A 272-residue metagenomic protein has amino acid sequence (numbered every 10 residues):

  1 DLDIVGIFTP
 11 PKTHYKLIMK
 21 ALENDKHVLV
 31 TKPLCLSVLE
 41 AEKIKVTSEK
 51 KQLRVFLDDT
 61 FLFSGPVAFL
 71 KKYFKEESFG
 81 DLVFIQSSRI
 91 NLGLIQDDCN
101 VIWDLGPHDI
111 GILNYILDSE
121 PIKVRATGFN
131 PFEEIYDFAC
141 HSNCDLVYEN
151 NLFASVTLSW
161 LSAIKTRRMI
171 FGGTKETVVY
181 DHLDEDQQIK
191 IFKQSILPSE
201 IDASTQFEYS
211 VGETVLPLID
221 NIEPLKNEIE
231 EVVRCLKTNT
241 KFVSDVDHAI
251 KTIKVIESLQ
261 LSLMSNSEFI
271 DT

Functional and structural regions predicted by a protein language model:
D1-T47: Beta-loop-alpha module in the N-terminal Rossmann-like domain of NAD(P)-dependent dehydrogenases, especially those
D3-I4, F84, F153: Short, Asp-centered acidic motifs that coordinate Mg2+ and/or phosphate in catalytic or ligand-binding sites
I4-T9, E231-T272: C-terminal helix-rich "cap/oligomerization" subdomain common to oxidoreductases
L17, I44, L70, S258-L259: Aromatic/hydrophobic pocket-lining residues that form π-stacking "cages" and hydrophobic walls in ligand
N24-K26, K51-L53, L152: A short helix->loop->beta-strand "cap" motif at the edges of active sites that frequently abuts
C35-D97: A contiguous active-site-proximal alpha/beta segment in oxidoreductase catalytic domains
L92-F153, L158-I164, R168-I170, L183-D184 (+1 more regions): Rossmann-like dinucleotide-binding domain that binds NAD(P)(H)
E134, N150-N227, D245: NAD(P)-dinucleotide binding in Rossmann-like oxidoreductases
